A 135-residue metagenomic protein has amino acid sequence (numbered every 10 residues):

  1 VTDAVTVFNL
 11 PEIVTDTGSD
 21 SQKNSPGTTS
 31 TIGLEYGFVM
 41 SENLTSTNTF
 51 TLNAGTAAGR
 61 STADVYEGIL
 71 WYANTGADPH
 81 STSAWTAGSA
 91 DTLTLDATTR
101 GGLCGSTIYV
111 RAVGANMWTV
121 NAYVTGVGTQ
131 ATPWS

Functional and structural regions predicted by a protein language model:
V1-H80, N116-S135: Exposed extracellular interaction/assembly regions and N-terminal maturation sites
G18-D20, I32-G33, G88-T92, G101: Short amphipathic alpha-helical surface micro-motifs
A77-T92: Extended, solvent-exposed segments with strong compositional bias
A90-S135: Low-complexity acidic/polar repeat-biased segments
